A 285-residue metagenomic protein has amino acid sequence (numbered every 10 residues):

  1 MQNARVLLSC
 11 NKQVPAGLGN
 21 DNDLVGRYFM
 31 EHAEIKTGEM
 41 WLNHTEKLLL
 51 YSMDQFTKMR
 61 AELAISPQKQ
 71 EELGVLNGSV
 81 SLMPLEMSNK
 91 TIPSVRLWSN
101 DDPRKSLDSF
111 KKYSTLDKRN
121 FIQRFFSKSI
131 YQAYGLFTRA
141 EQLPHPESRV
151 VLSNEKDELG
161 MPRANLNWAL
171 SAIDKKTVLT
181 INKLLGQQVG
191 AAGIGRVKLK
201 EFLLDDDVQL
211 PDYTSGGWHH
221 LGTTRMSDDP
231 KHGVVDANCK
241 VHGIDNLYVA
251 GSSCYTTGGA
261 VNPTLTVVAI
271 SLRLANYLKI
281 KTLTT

Functional and structural regions predicted by a protein language model:
M1-R5, Q13-V14, E46-L48, P144-P146 (+4 more regions): Flexible loop/turn segments at secondary-structure boundaries
M1-S52, G251, I270, N276-T284: Glycine-rich loop(s) and the adjacent beta-strand/alpha-helix scaffold that form part
D21-N165, A172-K175, G217-H220, H242 (+1 more regions): FAD cofactor-binding and catalytic pocket of flavoenzymes
T45-K47, Q187-K200, K281-T285: Surface-exposed helix-capping loop/turn segments at secondary-structure junctions
L152, L185, M226, C239 (+3 more regions): Hydrophobic, well-ordered secondary-structure elements that form the walls of internal hydrophobic environments
T177, S215-W218, N238-V241, P263-V267: Secondary-structure capping and boundary motifs in well-ordered enzyme cores
V189-A237: An extended, acidic, His-containing surface patch that forms the Zn2+-binding/catalytic region of metallohydrolases
T257-L278: A conserved FAD-binding loop/helix module that cradles the flavin
